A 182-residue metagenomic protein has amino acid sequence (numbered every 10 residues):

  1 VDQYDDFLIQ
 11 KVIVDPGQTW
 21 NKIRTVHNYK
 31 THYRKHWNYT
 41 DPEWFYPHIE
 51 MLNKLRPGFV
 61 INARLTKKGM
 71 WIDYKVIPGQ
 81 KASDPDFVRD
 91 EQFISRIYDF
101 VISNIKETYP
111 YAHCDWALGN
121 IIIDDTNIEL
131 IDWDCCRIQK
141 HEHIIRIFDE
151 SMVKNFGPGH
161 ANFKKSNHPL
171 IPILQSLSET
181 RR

Functional and structural regions predicted by a protein language model:
I9-M51: ATP-binding glycine-rich loop module of kinase domains
Y46-V60, Q80-D124, I128: Conserved kinase catalytic-core helix
I61-W71: Short beta-strand micro-motifs within the conserved protein kinase catalytic domain, predominantly in the N-lobe
M70-I72, N127-I128: Hydrophobic residues embedded in beta-strands of well-ordered beta-sheets
I72-Q80: Short pocket-lining segment of the protein kinase catalytic domain that shapes the ATP-binding cleft
P78, L118, C135-R137: Short, glycine/acidic-enriched loop or turn micro-motifs at the edges of active sites
Y111, D125-R182: C-lobe/activation-segment region of protein kinase-like
